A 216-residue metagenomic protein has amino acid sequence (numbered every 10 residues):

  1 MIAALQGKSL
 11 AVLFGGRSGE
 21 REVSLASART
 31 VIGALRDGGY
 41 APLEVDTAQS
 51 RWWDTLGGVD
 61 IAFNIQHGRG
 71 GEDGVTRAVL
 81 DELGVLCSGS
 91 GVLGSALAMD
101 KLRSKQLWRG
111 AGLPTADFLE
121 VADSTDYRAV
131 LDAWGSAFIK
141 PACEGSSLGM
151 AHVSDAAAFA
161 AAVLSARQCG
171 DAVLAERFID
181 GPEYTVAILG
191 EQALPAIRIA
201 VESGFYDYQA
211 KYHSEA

Functional and structural regions predicted by a protein language model:
M1-F14, P42, L56, L97-P182: Active-site nucleotide/adenylate-binding loops and adjacent lid/helix of ATP-dependent enzymes
M1-L93, L97-G110, A122-A129: ATP-binding N-terminal substructure of ATP-dependent carboxylate-amine bond-forming enzymes
G38, L83, A133-W134, C169 (+1 more regions): Structured helix-beta-strand junction loops
G68, S147, E202-F205: Glycine-rich phosphate/pyrophosphate-binding beta-alpha loops
V85, E144, K211-H213: Short connector loops/turns at beta-strand edges and beta->alpha or beta->beta junctions
S154-A216: Phosphate-binding site of ATP-dependent enzymes
